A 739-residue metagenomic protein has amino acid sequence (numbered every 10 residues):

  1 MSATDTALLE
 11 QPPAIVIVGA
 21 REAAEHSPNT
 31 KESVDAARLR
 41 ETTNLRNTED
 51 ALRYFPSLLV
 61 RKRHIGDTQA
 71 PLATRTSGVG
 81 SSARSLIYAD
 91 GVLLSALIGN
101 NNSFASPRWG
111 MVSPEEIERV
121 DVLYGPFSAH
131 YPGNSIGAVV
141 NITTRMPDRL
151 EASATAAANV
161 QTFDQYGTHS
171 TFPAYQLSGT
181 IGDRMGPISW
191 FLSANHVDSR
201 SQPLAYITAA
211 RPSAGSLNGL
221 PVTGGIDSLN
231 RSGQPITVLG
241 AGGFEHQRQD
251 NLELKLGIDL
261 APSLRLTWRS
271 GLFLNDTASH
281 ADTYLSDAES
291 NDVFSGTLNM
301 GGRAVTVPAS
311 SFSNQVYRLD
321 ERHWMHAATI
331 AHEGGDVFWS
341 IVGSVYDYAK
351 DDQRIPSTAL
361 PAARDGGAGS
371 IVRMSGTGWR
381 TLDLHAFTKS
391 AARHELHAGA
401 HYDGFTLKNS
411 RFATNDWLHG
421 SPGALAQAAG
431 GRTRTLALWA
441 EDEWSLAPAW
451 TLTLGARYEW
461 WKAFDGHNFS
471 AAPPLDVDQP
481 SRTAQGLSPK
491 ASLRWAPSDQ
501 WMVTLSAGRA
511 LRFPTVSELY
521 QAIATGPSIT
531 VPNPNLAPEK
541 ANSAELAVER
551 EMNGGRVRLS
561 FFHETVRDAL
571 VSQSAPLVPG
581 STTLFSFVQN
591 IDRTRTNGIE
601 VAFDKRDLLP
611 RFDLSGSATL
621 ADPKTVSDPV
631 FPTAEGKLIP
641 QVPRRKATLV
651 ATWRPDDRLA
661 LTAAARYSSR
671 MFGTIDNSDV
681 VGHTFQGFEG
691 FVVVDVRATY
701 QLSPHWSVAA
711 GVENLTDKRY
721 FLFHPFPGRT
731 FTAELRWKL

Functional and structural regions predicted by a protein language model:
Q11-T43, G66-P71, G99: N-terminal periplasmic "start-of-domain" segments of outer-membrane beta-barrel proteins
E49-A96, V139: Extracytoplasmic beta-strand/coil segments of soluble accessory domains associated with Gram-negative outer-membrane
L93-P126: Short acidic/polar hinge/loop motifs at secondary-structure boundaries that mediate gating or recognition
T155, A447-P448, L452, W461 (+5 more regions): Gram-negative outer-membrane beta-barrel transporters
S170-H280, R322-E333, K389-S390: Transmembrane beta-barrel wall of Gram-negative outer-membrane proteins
G257-F273, S313-A471, D478-Q479, R494-A496 (+4 more regions): Face-selective signature of the C-terminal outer-membrane beta-barrel domain
S311-M325, T329, Q427-T435, R482-S488 (+7 more regions): Outer-membrane beta-barrel signature, preferentially recognizing the C-terminal barrel domain of Gram-negative
T406-H419, W460-A471, S481, W495 (+6 more regions): Surface-exposed extracellular loop regions of Gram-negative outer-membrane beta-barrel proteins, predominantly
